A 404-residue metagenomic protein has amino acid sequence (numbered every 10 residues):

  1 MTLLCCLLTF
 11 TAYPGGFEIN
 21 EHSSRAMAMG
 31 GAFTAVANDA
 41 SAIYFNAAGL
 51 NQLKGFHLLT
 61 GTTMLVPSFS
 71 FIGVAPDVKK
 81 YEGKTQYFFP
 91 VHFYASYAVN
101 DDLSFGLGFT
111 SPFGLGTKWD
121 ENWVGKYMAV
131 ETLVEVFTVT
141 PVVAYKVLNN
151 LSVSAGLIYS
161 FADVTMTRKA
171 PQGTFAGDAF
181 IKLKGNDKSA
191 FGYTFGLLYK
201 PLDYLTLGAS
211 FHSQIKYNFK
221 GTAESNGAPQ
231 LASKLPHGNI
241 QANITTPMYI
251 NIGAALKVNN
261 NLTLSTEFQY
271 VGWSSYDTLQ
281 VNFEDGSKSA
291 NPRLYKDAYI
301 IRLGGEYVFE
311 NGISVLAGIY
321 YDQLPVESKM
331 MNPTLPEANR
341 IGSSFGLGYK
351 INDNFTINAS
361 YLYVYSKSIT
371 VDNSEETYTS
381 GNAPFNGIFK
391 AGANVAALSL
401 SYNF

Functional and structural regions predicted by a protein language model:
M1-L3: Sec-dependent signal peptide recognition, specifically the positively charged N-region followed immediately by
C5-C6, A47-L50, D77: Beta-barrel outer-membrane channel/assembly domains of diderm bacteria
T9-T11: N-terminal signal peptide c-region/cleavage motif recognized by signal peptidases
Y13-T34, G55, F71-E82, Y87-F404: Outer-membrane beta-barrel porins/channels
A40-L65: N-terminal, post-signal-peptide region of Sec/Tat-exported proteins
P67-F69: A generic, lipid-embedded transmembrane alpha helix
